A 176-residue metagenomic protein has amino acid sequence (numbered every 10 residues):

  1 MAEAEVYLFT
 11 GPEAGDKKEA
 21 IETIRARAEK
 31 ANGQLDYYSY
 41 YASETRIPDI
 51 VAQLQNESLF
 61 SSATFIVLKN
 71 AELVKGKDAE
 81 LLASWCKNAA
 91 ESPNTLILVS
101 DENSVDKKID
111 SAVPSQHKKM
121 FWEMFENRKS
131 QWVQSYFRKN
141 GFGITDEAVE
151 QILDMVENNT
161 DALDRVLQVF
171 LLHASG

Functional and structural regions predicted by a protein language model:
M1-G176: Conserved beta/loop motifs at nucleotide-recognition and modification sites
